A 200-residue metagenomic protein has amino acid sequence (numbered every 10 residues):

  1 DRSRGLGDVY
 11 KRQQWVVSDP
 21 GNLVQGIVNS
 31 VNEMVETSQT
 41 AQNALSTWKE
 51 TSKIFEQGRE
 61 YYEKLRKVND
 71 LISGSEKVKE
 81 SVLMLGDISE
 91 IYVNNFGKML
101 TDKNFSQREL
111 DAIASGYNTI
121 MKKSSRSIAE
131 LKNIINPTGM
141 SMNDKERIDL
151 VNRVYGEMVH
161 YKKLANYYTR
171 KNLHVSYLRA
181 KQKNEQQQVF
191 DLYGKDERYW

Functional and structural regions predicted by a protein language model:
D1-Y10: Single conserved hydrophobic/aromatic residue that forms the stacking wall/gate of nucleotide- or nucleobase-binding
R12-G74: Start-of-domain marker
S30, T40, S106, N172 (+2 more regions): Alpha-helical heptad-repeat coiled-coil segments that mediate oligomerization/polymerization in large
E36, K64, P137-M140, H174-K181: Perimembrane helix-loop junctions in membrane proteins
E36, N43, E50, Q57 (+5 more regions): Residues on one face of amphipathic alpha-helical coiled coils
T47-I120: Long, charged all-alpha helical bundle/coiled-coil segments in cytosolic proteins
I88-Y168: Extended amphipathic alpha-helical interaction segments
H174-W200: A cross-kingdom marker for long, charged
